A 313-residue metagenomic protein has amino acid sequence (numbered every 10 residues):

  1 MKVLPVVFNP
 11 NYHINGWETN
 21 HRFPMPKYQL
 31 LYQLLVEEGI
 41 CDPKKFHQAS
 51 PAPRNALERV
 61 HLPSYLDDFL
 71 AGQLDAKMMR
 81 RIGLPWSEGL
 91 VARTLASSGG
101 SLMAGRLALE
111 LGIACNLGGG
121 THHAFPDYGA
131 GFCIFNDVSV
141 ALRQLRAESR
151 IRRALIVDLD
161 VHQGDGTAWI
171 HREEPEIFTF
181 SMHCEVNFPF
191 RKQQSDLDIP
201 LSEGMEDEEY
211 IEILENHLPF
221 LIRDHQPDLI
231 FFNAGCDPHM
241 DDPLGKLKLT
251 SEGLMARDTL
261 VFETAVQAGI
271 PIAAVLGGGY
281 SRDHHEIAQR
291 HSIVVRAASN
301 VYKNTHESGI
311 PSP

Functional and structural regions predicted by a protein language model:
K2-S139: Metal-dependent C-N hydrolase catalytic cores
A76-P313: A general "terminal functional-core" signal
